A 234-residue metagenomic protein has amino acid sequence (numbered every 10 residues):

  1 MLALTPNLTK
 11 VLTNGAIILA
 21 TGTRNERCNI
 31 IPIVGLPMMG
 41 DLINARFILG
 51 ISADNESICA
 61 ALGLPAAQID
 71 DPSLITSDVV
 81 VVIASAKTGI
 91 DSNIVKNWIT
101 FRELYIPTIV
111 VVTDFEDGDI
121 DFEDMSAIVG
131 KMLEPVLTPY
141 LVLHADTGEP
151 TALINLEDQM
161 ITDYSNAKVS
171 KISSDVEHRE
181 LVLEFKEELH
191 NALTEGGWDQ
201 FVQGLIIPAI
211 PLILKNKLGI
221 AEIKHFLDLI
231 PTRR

Functional and structural regions predicted by a protein language model:
M1-R234: Structural and coupling elements of P-loop NTPases
